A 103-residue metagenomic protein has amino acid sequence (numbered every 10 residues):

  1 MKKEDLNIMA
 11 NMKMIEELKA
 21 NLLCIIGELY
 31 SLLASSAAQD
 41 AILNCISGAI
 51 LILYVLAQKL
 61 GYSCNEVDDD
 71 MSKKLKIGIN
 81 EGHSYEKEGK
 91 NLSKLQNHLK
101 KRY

Functional and structural regions predicted by a protein language model:
M1-I46, I50-Y103: Flexible "arm" and connector segments at domain edges
